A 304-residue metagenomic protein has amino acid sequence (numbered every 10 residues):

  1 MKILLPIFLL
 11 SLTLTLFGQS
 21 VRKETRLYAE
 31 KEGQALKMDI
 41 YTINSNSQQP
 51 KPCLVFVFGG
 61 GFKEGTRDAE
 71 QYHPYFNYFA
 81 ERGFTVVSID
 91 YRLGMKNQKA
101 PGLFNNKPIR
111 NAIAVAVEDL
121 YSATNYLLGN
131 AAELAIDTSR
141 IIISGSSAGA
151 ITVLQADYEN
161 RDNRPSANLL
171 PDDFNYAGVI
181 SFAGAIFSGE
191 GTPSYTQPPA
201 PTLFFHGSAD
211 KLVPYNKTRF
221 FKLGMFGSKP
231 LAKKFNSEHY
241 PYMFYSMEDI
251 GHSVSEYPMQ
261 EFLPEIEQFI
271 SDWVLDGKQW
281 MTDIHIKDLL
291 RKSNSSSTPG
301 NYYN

Functional and structural regions predicted by a protein language model:
M1-R22, N304: Bacterial Sec-dependent N-terminal signal peptides
G18-Q49: N-terminal cap/lid segment of alpha/beta-hydrolase-fold proteins
Q49-G61: Short beta-strand element of the alpha/beta-hydrolase
R67-I89, K96: Short amphipathic alpha-helix adjacent to the substrate-entry channel of hydrolases
N106-A132: Alpha/beta-hydrolase active-site loop
N125-P198: Primarily recognizes the serine-hydrolase "nucleophile elbow" in alpha/beta-hydrolase and SGNH/GDSL folds
A167-E238: The feature captures the conserved acid-bearing segment of alpha/beta-hydrolase catalytic domains
N236-N304: C-terminal catalytic histidine-bearing segment of alpha/beta-hydrolase fold enzymes
